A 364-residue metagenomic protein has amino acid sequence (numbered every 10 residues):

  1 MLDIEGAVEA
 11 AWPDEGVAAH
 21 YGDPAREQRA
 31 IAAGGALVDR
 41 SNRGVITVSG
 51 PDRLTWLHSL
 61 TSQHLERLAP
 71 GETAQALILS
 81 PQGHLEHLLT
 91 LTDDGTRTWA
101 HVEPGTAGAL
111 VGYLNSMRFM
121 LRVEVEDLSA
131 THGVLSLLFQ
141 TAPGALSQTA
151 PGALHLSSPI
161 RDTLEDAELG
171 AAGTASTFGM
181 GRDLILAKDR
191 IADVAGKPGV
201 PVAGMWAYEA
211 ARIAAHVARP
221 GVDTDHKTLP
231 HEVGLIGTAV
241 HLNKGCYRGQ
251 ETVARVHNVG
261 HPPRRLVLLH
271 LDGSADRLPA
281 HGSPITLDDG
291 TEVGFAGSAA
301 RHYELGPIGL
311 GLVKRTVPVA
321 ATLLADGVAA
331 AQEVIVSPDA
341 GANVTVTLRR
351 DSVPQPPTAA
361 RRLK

Functional and structural regions predicted by a protein language model:
M1-A74, L79, G83-H84, R362-K364: Acidic, proline/glycine-enriched N-terminal capping motif
P24-A33, E72-L88, R118-L121, D162-G173 (+1 more regions): Short amphipathic beta-strand starts and helix->beta connectors
A36-L37, V45, H87-A218: Acidic, low-complexity central loop/insert segments
T47-R53, L137-T141, H270-P279: Short, surface-exposed ligand-recognition loops at beta-strand->loop->(often short) alpha-helix junctions that present
H58-E66, G112-M120, V200, N258 (+2 more regions): Short, intrinsically disordered, mixed-charge
P70-T73, G152-G170, H216, G221 (+4 more regions): Glycine-centered loop/turn motifs
D183-H270: Anionic-ligand-binding alpha/beta catalytic cores of soluble enzymes and soluble regulatory domains that recognize
T228, G234-V240, R248-Q250, A254-K364: Glycine-rich, small/acidic residue-mixed loop/short-helix segments
